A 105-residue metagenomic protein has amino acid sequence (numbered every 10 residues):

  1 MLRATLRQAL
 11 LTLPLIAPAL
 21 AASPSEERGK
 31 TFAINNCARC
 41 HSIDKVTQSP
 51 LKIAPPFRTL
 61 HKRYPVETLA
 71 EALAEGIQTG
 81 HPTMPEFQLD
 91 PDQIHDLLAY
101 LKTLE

Functional and structural regions predicted by a protein language model:
M1-L10: Bacterial N-terminal signal peptides that target proteins for export
A17-F32: Electrostatic cytochrome c docking/interface patches
A33-N36, G80: Residues at helix C-cap/C′ positions in short coil/turn segments immediately following an alpha-helix
N36-I43, L97: The canonical Cys-X-X-Cys-His
H41-V46, K62: Detector for the c-type heme attachment site
S49-A54: Short cysteine/histidine-rich zinc-coordinating motifs and their immediately flanking basic loops
P56-E105: Extracytoplasmic electron-transfer domains, predominantly the class I c-type cytochrome c fold
